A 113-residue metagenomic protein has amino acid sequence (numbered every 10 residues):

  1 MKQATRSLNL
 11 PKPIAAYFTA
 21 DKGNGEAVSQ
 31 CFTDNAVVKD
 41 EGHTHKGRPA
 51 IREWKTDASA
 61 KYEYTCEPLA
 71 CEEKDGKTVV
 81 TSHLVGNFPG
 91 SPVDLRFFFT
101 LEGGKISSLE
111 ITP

Functional and structural regions predicted by a protein language model:
M1-E26, Q30: Short, low-complexity N-terminal intrinsically disordered segments enriched in polar/charged residues
K2-Q3, E53, D57-P113: A beta-strand edge to alpha-helix "cap/lid" segment located at domain peripheries
S29-Q30, K39-D40, E67: Short, hydrophobic secondary-structure boundary micro-motifs
T33: Helix-to-beta-strand junctions that scaffold the AdoMet/dcAdoMet cofactor pocket in Class I SAM-dependent enzymes
A36-K46: A short gly/proline-enriched turn/hairpin at secondary-structure junctions
H43, P49, E110-I111: Short clusters of small/polar residues that mark proteolytic maturation junctions
